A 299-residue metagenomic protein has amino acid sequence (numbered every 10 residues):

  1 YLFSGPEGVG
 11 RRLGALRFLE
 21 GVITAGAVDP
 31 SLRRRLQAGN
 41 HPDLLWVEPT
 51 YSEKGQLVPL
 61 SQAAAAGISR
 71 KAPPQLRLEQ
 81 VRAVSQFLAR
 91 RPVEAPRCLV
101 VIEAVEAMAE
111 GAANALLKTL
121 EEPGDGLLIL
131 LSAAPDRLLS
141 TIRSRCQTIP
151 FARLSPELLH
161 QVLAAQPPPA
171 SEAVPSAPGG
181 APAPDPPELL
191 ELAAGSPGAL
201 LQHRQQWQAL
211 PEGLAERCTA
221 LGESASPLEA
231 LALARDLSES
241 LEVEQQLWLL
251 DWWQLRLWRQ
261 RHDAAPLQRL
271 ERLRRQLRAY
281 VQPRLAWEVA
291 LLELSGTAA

Functional and structural regions predicted by a protein language model:
Y1-G111: Clamp-loader machinery-focused feature within the broader ASCE/P-loop NTPase space
Y1-L36, A89, D125-L127, S132-A299: Charged, glycine-rich active-site and insertion segments that engage polyanionic ligands
Q86, K118, S144: Conserved adenine-binding aromatic site and its adjacent loop/helix in ATP-hydrolyzing domains
A89, N114-D125: Conserved catalytic/switch belt of AAA+ P-loop NTPases
A95-L99, G124-I129: Loop/turn-to-beta-strand initiation segments
A107-M108, E122, R137: Residues immediately C-terminal
